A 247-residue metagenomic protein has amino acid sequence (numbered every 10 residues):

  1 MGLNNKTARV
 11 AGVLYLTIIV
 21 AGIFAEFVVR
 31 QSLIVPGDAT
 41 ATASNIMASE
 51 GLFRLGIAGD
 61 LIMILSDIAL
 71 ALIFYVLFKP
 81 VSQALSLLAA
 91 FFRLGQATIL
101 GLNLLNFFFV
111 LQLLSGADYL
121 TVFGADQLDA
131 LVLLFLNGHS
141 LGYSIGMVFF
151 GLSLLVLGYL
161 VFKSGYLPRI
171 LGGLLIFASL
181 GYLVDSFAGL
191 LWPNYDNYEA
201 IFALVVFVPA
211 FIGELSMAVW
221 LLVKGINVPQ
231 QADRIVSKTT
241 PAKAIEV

Functional and structural regions predicted by a protein language model:
M1-V247: Hydrophobic, aromatic-enriched alpha-helical segments typical of multi-pass transmembrane helices
